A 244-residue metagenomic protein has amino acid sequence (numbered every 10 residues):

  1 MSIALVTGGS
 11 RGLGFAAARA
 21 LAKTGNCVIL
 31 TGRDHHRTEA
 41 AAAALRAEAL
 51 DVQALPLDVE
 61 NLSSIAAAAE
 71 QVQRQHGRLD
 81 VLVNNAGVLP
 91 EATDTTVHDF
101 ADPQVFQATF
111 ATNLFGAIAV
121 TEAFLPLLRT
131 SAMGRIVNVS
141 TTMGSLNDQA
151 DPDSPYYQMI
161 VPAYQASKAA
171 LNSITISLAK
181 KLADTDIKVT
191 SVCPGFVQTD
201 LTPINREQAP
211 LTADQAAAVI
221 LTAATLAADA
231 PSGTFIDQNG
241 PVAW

Functional and structural regions predicted by a protein language model:
I3-V6, L82-V83: Conserved hydrophobic beta-strands of the Rossmann-like cofactor-binding core in SDR/related NAD(P)H-dependent
S10-G12, D34: Conserved glycine-rich cofactor-binding loop
T24-A40: Conserved glycine-rich Rossmann-like NAD(P)H-binding loop of the short-chain dehydrogenase/reductase
H35-H36, P56-E70, P103: The beta1-alpha1 cofactor-binding region of Rossmann-like NAD(H)/NADP(H)-dependent oxidoreductases
L50-D51, Q71-N84, P90, D102: A glycine-rich helix->loop->beta "capping" turn within Rossmann-like NAD(P)(H)-dependent oxidoreductase domains
V88-L89, T96-F110, R129-D184: Catalytic loop of short-chain dehydrogenase/reductase
A169, D184, S191, T199 (+1 more regions): C-terminal helical subdomain
